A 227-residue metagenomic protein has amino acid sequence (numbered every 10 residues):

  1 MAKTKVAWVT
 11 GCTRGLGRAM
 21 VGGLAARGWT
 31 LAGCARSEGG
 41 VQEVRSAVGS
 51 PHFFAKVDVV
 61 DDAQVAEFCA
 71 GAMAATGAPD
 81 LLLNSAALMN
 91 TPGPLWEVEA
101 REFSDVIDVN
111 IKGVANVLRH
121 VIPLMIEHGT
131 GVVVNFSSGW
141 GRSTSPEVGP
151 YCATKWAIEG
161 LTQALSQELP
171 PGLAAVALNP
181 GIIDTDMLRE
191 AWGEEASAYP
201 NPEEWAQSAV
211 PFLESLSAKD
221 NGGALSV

Functional and structural regions predicted by a protein language model:
T13-R14: Conserved glycine-rich cofactor-binding loop
R27-E43: Conserved glycine-rich Rossmann-like NAD(P)H-binding loop of the short-chain dehydrogenase/reductase
S85-T91: Conserved NAD(P)H cofactor-binding loop of Rossmann-fold oxidoreductase domains
G93-L95, E102-S104: Substrate-binding pocket helix/loop in short-chain dehydrogenase/reductase
L118, T154: Active-site helix of classical SDR
S138: Residue(s) in the substrate-gating loop at a strand-loop-helix junction that position the organic substrate next
P171-L173, A177-L178, I183-T185, E194-V227: C-terminal helical subdomain
